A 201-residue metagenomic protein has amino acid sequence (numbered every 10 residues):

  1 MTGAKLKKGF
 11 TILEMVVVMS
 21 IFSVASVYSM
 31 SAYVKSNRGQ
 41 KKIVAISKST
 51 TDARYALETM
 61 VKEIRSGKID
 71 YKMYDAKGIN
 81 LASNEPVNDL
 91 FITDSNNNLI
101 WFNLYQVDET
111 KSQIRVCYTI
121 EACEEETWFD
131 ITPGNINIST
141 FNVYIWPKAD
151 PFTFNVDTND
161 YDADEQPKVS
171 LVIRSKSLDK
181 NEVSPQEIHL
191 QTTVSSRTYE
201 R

Functional and structural regions predicted by a protein language model:
M1-K5: N-terminal secretory signal peptides that target proteins for export/translocation
L6-R65: Aliphatic-rich helix starts adjacent to a transmembrane/signal segment
K8, P86, E165-P167: Residue-level preference for short coil/turn positions at secondary-structure junctions
Q40-I43, Y71, R201: Secondary-structure transition/capping residues
K72-V156, E187: Type IV pilin-like appendage domain
E125, D130, T140-R201: Short linear sequence signals and composition-biased patches located at protein termini or domain-edge surfaces
